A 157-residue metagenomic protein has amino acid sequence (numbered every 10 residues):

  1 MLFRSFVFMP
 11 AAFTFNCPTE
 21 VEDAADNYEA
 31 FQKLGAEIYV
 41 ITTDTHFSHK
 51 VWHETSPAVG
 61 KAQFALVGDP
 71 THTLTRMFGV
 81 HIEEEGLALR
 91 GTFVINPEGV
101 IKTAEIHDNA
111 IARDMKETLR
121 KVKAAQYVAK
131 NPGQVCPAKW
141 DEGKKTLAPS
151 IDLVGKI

Functional and structural regions predicted by a protein language model:
F3-I157: Chalcogenol-based redox active-site neighborhoods
